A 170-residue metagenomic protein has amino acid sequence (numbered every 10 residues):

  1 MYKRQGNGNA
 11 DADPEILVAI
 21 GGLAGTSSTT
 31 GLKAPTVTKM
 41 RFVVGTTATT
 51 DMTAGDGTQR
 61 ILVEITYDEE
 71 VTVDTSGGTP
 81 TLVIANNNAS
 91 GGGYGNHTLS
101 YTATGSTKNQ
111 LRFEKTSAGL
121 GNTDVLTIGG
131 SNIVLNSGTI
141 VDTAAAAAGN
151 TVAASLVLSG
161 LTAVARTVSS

Functional and structural regions predicted by a protein language model:
K3-S170: Non-catalytic beta-sheet/beta-sandwich ligand-binding modules that flank or precede catalytic cores
